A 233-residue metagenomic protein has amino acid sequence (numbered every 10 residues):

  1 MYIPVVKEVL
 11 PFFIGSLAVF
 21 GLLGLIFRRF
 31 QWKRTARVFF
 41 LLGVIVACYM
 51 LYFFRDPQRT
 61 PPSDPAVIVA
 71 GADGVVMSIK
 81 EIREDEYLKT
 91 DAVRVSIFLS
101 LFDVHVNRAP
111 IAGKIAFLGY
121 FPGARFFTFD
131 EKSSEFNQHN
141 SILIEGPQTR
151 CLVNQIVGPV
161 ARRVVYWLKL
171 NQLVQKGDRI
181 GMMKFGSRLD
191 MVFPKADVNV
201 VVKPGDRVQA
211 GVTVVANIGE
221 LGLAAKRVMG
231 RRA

Functional and structural regions predicted by a protein language model:
M1-A233: Contiguous, well-folded functional domains in the mature portion of proteins
